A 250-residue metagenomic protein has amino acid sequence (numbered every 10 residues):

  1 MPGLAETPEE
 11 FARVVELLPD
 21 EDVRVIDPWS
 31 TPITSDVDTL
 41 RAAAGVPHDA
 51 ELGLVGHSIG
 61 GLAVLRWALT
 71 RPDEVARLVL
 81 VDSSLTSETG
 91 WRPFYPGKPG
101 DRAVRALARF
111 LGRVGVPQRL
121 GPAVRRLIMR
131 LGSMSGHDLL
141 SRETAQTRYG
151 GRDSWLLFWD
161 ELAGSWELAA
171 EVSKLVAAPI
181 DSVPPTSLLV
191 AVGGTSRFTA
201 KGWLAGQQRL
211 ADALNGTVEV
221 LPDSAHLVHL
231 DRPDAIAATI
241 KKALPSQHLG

Functional and structural regions predicted by a protein language model:
M1-P32, T70: Conserved HGGG/HGGXW glycine-rich cap/lid loop of the alpha/beta-hydrolase fold
P8-E10, I33-T34, E88-T89, H229: Short N-terminal helix/helix-N-cap motif within the alpha/beta-hydrolase-1
R24-V55, I59, A63-R66, R71 (+1 more regions): Active-site loop/oxyanion-hole signature of alpha/beta-hydrolase fold enzymes
G53, A76-V79: Residue in the alpha/beta-hydrolase core beta-strand immediately N-terminal to the catalytic nucleophile
L78-V116: Flexible "cap/lid" loop of the alpha/beta hydrolase fold
Q146-V220: Conserved serine/cysteine hydrolase catalytic core
L214, L230-K242: Post-His helix in hydrolase/transferase enzymes
L221-P233: Catalytic histidine-centered segment of alpha/beta-hydrolase-like enzymes
